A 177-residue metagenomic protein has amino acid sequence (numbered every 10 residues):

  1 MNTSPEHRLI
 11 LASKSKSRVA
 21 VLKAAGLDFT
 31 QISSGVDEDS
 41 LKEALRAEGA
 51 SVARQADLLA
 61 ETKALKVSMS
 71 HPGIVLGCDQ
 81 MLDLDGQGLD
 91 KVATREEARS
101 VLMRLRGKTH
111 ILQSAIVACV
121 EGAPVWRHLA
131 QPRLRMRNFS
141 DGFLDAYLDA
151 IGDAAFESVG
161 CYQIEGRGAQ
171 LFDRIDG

Functional and structural regions predicted by a protein language model:
M1-I74, G142, A146-D149: N-terminal polybasic phosphate/anion-binding patch
M1-L27, A98, K108, Q131-G177: GST superfamily/GST-like fold recognition
R18, M81-L84, L89, C119 (+2 more regions): Short, active-site-adjacent cap segments at secondary-structure transitions
D28-D39, V117-A123, E157-Q170: Mobile beta-alpha loop/short-helix "lid" or hinge segments that flank ligand
L41-K42, D83-L84, G122-A130, R174-I175: Acidic/polar active-site rim loop that often engages polyanionic ligands
G77: Generic enzyme active-site microenvironment
Q80-H110, M136: Active-site-adjacent loop/tail segments of enzyme domains
R99-M103, S114-L134: Anionic-ligand binding region
